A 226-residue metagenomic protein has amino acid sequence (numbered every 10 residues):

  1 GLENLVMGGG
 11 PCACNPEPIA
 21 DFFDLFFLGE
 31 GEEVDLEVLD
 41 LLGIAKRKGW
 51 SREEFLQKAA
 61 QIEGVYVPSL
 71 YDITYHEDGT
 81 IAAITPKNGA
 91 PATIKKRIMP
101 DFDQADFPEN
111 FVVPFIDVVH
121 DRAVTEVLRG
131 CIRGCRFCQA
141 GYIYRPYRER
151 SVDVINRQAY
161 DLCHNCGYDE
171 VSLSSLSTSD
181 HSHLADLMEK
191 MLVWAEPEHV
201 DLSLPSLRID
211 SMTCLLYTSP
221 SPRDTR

Functional and structural regions predicted by a protein language model:
G1-K87: Glycine-rich beta-alpha loop elements in corrinoid/cobalamin-binding modules across cobalamin-dependent enzymes
L5, E170-S172, H199-S203: Structural preference for beta-strand elements that scaffold enzyme active sites
P11-C12, Y142-I155, S179-D186, H199-L216: Canonical radical SAM enzyme core domain
D21-F23, H120-T125, R136-P146, Y168-L176: Glycine- and acidic
P68, T74, G79-V124: N-terminal [4Fe-4S]-dependent radical SAM core
V113-F137, C163, L204: N-terminal pre-triad scaffold of radical SAM enzymes
H164-A195, I209-M212: Conserved glycine-rich "GG(E/T)P / GGGxP" loop and the immediately following alpha-helix in the radical SAM core
Y217-R226: Single conserved hydrophobic/aromatic residue that forms the stacking wall/gate of nucleotide- or nucleobase-binding
